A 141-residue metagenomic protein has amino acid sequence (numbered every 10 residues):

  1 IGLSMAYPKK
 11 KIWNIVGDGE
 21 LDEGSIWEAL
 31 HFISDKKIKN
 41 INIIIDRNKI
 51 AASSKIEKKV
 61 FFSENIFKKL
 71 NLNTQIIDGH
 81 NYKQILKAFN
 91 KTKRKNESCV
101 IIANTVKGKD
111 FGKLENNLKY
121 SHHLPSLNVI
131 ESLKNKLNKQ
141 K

Functional and structural regions predicted by a protein language model:
I1-K141: Glycine-rich ThDP/TPP pyrophosphate-binding loop and its adjacent helix/strand module within ThDP-dependent enzymes
